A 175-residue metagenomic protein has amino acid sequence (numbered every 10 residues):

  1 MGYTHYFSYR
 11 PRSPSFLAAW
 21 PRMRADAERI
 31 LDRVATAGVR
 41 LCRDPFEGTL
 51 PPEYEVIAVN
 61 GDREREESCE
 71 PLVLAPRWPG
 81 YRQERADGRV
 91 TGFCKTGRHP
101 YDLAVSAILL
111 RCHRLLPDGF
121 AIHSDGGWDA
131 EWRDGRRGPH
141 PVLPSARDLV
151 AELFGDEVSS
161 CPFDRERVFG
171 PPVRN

Functional and structural regions predicted by a protein language model:
M1-R174: Acidic (Asp/Glu-rich) sequence patches and key acidic residues that form negatively charged surfaces used
